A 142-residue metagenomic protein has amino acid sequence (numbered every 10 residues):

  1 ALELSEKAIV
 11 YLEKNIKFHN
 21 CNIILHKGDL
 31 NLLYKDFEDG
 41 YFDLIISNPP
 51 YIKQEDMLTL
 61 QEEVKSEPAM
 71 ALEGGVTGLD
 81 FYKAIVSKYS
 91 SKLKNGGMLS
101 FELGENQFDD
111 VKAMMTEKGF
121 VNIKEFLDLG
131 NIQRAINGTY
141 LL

Functional and structural regions predicted by a protein language model:
A1-M57: Conserved SAM/SAH cofactor-binding pocket of Class I
I24-H26, M70, K124: Structural signal for short hydrophobic segments within the conserved structured cores of catalytic domains across
G28, S66, D128: Conserved strand-loop elements at the edges of beta-sheets that form or border functional pockets
K35, E63, R134: Short Asp/Glu-rich motifs
P49-Y51, T139-L142: C-terminal beta-strand of the catalytic ATP-binding
Y51-D80: Mobile active-site "lid"/loop adjacent to the S-adenosyl-L-methionine
V76-Y140: Conserved Class I SAM-dependent methyltransferase catalytic core
